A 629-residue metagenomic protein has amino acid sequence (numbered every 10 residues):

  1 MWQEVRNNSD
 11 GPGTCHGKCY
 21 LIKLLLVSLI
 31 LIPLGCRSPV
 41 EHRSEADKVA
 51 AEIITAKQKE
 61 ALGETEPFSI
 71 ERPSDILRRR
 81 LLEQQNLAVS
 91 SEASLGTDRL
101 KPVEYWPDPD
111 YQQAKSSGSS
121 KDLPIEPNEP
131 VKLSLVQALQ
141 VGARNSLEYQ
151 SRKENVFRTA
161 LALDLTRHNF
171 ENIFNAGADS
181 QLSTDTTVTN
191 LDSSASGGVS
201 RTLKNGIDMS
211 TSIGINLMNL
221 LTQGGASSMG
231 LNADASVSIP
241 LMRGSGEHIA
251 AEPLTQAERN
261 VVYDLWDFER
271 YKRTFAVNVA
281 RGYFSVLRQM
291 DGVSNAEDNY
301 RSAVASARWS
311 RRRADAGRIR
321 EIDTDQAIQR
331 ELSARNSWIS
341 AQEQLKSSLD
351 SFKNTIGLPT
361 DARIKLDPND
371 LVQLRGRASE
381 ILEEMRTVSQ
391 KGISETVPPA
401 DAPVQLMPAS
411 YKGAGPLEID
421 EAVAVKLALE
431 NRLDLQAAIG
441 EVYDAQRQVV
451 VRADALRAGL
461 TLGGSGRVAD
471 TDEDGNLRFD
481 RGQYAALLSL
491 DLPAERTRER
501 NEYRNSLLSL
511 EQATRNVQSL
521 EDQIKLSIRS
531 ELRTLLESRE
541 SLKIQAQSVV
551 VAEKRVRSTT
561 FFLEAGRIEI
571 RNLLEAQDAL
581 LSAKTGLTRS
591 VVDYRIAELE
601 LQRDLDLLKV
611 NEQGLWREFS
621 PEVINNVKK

Functional and structural regions predicted by a protein language model:
K23-P33: Bacterial N-terminal signal peptides
C36-R37: N-terminal Sec signal peptide cleavage junction
V40-T65, S69-Q85, S340, Q344 (+7 more regions): Acidic, low-complexity, intrinsically disordered peripheral segments
R80-E83, V89-V141, E418-E421: Regulatory alphaC helix of protein kinase catalytic domains
S120-P130, G177-I239, P368-P399, L406-E418 (+5 more regions): Small/polar, glycine/serine/threonine/aspartate-rich low-complexity segments that form flexible
R144-S151, F157-N172, G198-S227, S236-P253 (+6 more regions): A glycine-/polar-enriched beta->alpha junction
V156-L163, Y271-D298, A305-A307, R312 (+8 more regions): Amphipathic alpha-helical coiled-coil segments
T166, W266-E421, T534, S538-S541 (+2 more regions): Periplasmic alpha-helical coiled-coil/stalk elements that build and connect Gram-negative outer-membrane
